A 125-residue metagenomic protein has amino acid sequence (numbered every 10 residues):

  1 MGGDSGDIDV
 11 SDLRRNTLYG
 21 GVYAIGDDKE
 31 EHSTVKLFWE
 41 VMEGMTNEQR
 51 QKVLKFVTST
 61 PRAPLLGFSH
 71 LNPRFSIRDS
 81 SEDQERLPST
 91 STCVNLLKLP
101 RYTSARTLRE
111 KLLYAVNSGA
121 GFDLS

Functional and structural regions predicted by a protein language model:
M1-S125: C-terminal catalytic/scaffold cores in eukaryotic proteins
